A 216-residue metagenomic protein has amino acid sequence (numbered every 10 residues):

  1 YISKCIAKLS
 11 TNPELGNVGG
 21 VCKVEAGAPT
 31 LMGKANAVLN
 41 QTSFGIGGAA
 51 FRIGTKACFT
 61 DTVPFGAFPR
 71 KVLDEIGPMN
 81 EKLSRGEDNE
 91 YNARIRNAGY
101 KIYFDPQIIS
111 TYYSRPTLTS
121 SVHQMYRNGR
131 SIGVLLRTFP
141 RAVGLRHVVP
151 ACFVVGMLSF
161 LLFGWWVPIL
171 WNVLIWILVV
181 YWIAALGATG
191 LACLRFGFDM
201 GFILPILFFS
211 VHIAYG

Functional and structural regions predicted by a protein language model:
Y1-K34, V38, K101, P106-Y113: Conserved donor NDP-sugar-binding/catalytic core segment of glycosyltransferases
K4, K34, E90-R94, S131 (+2 more regions): Alpha-helical elements of Rossmann-like donor-binding domains used by nucleotide-donor carbohydrate transfer enzymes
G20-G27, N36-F65, D74, T138: Short, flexible, basic/aromatic active-site loop/helix in glycosyltransferases
D74, N80-V143: Catalytic donor/gating beta->alpha subdomain of glycosyltransferases that bind UDP-sugars
L145-A151: Select subsegments of transmembrane alpha-helices in polytopic membrane proteins, especially boundary-proximal
F153-G216: Membrane-embedded multi-pass helical conduit in multi-pass membrane proteins, especially envelope-biosynthetic
